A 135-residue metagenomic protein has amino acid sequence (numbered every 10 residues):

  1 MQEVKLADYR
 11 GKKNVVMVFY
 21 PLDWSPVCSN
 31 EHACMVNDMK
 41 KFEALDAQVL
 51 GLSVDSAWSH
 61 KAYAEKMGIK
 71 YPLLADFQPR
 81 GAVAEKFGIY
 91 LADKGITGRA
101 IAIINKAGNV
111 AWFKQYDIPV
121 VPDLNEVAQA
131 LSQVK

Functional and structural regions predicted by a protein language model:
M1-K135: Chalcogenol-based redox active-site neighborhoods
